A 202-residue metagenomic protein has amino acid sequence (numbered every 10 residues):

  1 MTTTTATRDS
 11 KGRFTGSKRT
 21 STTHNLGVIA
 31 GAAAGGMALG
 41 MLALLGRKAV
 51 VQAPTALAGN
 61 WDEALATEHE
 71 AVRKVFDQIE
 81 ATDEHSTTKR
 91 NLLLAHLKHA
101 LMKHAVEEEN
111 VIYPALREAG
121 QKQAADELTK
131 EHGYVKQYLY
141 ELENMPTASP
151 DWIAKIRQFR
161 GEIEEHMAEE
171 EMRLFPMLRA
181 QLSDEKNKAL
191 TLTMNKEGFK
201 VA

Functional and structural regions predicted by a protein language model:
T2-A202: Small-residue-biased structural context
